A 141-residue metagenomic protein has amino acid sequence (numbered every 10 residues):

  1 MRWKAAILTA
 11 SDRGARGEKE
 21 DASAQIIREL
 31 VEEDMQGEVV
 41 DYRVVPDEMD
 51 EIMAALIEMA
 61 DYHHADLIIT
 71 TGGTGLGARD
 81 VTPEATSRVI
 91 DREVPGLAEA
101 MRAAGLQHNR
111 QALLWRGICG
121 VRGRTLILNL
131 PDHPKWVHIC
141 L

Functional and structural regions predicted by a protein language model:
M1-L141: Non-catalytic beta/alpha edge segments that cap or flank active sites
